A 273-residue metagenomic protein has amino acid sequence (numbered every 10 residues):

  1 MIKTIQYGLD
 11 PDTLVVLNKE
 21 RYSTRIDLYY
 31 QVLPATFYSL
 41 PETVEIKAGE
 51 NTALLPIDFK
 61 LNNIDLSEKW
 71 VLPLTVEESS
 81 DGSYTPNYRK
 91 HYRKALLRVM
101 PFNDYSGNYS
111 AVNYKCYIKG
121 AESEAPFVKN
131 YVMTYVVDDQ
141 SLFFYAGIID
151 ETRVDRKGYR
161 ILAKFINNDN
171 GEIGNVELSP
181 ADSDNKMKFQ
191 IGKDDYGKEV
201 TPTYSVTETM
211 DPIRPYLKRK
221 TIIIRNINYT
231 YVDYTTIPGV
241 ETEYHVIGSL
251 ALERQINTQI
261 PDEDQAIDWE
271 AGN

Functional and structural regions predicted by a protein language model:
M1-E45, L54-L72, E77-N273: Intrinsically disordered, low-complexity regulatory regions in eukaryotic proteins
